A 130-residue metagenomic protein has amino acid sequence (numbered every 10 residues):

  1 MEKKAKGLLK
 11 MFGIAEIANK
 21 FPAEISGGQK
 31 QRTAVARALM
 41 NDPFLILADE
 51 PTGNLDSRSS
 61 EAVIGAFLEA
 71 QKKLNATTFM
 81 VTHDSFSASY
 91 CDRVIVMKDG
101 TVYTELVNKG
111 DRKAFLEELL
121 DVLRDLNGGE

Functional and structural regions predicted by a protein language model:
M1-F12: ABC nucleotide-binding domain "signature" region
F21-I25, Q29: Conserved ABC ATPase signature
V35, V63: Hydrophobic anchor residue at the start of the ABC signature
M40-F44: A short, proline-enriched helix->beta-strand linker immediately N-terminal to the Walker B motif in ABC-type P-loop
I46-D49: Catalytic Walker B motif of ABC-type/P-loop ATPase nucleotide-binding domains
S57-S59: Helix N-cap at the start of a conserved alpha-helix in ABC-type nucleotide-binding domains
T101-D125: Conserved beta-strand-loop-alpha-helix hinge in the C-terminal portion of ABC ATPase nucleotide-binding domains
